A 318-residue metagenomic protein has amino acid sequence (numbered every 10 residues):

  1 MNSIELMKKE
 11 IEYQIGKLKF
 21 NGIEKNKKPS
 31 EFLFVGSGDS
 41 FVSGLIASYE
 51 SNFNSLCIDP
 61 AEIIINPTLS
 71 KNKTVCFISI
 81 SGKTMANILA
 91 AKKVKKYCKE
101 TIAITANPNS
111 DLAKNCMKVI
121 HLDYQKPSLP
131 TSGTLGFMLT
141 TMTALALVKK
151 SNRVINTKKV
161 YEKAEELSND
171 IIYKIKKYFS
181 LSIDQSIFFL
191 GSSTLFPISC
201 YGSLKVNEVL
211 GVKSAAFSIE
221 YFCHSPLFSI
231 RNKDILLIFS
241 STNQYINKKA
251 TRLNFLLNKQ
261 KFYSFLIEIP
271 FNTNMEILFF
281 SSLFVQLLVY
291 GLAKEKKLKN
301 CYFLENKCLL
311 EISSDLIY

Functional and structural regions predicted by a protein language model:
N2-S3, M7-I15, G22, S30-L33 (+5 more regions): Active-site phosphate/pyrophosphate-binding segments
E10, K17, I46-E50: Residue-level detector of alpha-helical secondary structure
K17, A86-L89, K174: Well-ordered alpha-helical segments embedded in enzymatic catalytic cores
E24, K28-E165, S192, I219 (+5 more regions): Glycine-rich phosphate-binding loops that contact phosphosugars or nucleotide phosphates
N272-Y318: Peripheral docking tails and interdomain loops at the edges of cofactor- or intermediate-handling domains
